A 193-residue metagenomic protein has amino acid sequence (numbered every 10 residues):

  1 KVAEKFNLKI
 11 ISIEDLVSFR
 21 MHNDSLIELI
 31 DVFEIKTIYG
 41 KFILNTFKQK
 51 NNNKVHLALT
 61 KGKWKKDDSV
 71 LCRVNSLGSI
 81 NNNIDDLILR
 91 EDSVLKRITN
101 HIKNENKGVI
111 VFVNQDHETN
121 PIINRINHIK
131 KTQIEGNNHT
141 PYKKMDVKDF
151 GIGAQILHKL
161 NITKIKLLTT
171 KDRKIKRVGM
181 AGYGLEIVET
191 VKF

Functional and structural regions predicted by a protein language model:
K1-F193: Catalytic domains of riboflavin
